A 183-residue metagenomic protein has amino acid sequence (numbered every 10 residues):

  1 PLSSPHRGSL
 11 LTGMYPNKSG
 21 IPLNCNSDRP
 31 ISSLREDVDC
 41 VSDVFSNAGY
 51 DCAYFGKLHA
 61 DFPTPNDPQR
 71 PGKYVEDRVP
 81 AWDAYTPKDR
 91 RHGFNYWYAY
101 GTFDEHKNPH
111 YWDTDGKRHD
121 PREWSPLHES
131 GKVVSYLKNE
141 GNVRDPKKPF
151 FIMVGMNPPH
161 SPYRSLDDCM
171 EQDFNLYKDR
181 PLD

Functional and structural regions predicted by a protein language model:
P1-D183: Formylglycine-dependent sulfatase
